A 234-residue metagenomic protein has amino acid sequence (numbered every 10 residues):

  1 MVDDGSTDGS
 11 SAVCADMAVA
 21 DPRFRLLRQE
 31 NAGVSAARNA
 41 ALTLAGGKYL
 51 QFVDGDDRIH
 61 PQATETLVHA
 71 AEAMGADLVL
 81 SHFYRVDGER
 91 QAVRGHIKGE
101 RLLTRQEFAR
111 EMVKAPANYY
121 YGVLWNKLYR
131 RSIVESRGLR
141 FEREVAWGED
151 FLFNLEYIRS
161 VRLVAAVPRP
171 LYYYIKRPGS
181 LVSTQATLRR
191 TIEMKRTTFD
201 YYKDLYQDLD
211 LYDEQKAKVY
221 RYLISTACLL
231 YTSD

Functional and structural regions predicted by a protein language model:
D3-A12: A conserved acidic beta->alpha catalytic loop
D4, V53-G55: Active-site acidic Asp-centered loop
F24: Short, conserved active-site loop motifs that form the nucleotide-linked donor/cofactor pocket
Q29-A45: Glycine-rich, basic loop-to-helix element that forms the pyrophosphate-binding segment of sugar-nucleotide handling
V34, G55-A165, Y172-R190: Donor-binding/catalytic cores of nucleotide-activated saccharide and glycerol-phosphate transferases/polymerases
L50: Short aromatic/hydrophobic "clamp" motif used to bind/position activated sugar donors
Y220-C228: Amphipathic alpha-helical repeat scaffolds of TPR domains
Y231-D234: Conserved small/polar residues in nucleotide/adenosyl-binding loops
